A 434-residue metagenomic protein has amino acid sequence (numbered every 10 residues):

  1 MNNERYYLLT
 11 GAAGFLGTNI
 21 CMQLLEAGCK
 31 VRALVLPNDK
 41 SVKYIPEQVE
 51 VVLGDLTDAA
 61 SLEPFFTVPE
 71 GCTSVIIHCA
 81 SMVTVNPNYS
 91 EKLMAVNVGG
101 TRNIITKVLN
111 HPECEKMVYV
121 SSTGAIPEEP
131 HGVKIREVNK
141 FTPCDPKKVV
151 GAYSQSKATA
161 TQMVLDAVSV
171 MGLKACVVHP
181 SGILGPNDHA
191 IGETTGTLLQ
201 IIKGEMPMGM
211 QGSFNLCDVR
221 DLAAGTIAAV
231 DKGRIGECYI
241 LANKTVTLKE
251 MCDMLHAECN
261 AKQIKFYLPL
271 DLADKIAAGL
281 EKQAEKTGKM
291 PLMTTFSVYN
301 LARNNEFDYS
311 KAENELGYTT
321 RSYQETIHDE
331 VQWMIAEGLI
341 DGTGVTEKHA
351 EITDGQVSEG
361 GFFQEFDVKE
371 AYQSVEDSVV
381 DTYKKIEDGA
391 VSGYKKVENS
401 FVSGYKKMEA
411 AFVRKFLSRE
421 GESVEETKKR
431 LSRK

Functional and structural regions predicted by a protein language model:
R5-A27: N-terminal Rossmann NAD(P)H-binding glycine-rich loop of SDR-like oxidoreductase domains
K40, V49-G99, N103, K107: NAD(P)H-binding glycine-rich loop region in Rossmannoid oxidoreductase-like domains and their noncatalytic homologs
V85, T123-K134, I183-N187, G192: Conserved catalytic-site region of short-chain dehydrogenase/reductase
E91, G99-G151: Conserved Rossmann-fold NAD(P)-dependent oxidoreductase catalytic core, especially the SDR/UDP-sugar
K148-C176: Active-site Tyr-X1-5-Lys
M171-V177, S181-F214: NAD(P)-dependent short-chain dehydrogenase/reductase
E193, M210-V230, G236-E237: Substrate-positioning beta->alpha
G225-M293, Y309, N314, Q324-G355: Mid/C-terminal beta-alpha module of Rossmann-like enzyme folds, strongest in SDR-family dehydrogenases/epimerases
